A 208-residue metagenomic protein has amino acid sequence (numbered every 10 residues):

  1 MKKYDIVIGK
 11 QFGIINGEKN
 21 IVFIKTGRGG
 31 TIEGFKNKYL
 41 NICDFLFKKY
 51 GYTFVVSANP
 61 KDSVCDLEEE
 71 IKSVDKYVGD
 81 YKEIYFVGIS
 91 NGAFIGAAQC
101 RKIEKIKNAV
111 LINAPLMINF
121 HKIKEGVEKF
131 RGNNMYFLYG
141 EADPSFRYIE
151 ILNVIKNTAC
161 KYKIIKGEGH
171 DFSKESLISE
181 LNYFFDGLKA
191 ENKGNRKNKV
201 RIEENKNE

Functional and structural regions predicted by a protein language model:
I6-V56: Short, surface-exposed "cap/lid" segments of acyl-processing enzymes
K61-G79: Alpha/beta-hydrolase active-site loop
V87-G96: Gly/Ala-rich beta-loop-alpha elbow adjacent to hydrolase catalytic centers
V110-N119, G140: Active-site nucleophile loop of the alpha/beta-hydrolase fold
F130-R131, F137-Y139: Short beta-strand/loop motif that positions the catalytic acidic residue of the alpha/beta-hydrolase fold
P144-E150: Conserved alpha/beta-hydrolase "acid-adjacent" motif
E168-I178: Catalytic histidine-centered segment of alpha/beta-hydrolase-like enzymes
S176-E208: Catalytic active-site module of serine/aspartate enzymes centered on a nucleophile-bearing elbow/loop
